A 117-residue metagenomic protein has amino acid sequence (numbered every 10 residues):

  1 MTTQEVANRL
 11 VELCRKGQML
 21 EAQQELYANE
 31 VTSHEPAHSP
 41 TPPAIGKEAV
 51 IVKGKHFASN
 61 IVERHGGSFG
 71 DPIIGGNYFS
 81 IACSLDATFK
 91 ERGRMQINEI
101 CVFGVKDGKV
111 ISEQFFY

Functional and structural regions predicted by a protein language model:
E5, L20, Q24-D71: A solvent-exposed, acidic/Ser-Thr-rich amphipathic alpha-helical stretch
I51-G54, I81-L85: Short Pro/Gly-enriched beta-strand edge/turn motifs at strand-loop
E63-H65, R94-I97: Short solvent-exposed loop/turn micro-motifs enriched in small/polar/acidic residues
G67-I73, S84-D86, N98-F103: Hydrophobic/aromatic beta-strand elements that line small-molecule binding cavities or substrate pockets in beta-rich
P72-Y78, G104-K109: A short, structured loop/turn motif at beta-sheet edges
A87-M95: Short, cysteine-centered beta-strand-loop-beta hairpins and adjacent loop/turn segments enriched in charged/polar
N98-Y117: Short beta-strand edge/turn micro-motifs at domain boundaries
